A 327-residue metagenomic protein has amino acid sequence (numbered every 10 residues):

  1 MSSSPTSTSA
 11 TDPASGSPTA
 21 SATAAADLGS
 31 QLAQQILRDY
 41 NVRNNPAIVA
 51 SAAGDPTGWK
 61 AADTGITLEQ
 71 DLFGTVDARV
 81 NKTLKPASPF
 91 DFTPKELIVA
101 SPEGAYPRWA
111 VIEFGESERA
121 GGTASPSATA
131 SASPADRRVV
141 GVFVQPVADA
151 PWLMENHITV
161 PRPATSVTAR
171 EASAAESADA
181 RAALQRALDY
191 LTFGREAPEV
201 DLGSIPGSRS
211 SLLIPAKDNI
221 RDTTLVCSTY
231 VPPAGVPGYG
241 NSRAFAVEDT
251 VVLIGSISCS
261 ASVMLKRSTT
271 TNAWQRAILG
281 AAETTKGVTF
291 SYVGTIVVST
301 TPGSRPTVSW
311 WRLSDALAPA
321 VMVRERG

Functional and structural regions predicted by a protein language model:
M1, L213-G327: Hydrophobic multi-pass inner-membrane translocation pores used for secretion and envelope-lipid/glycan export
M1-Q35, T123-S131, G327: N-terminal low-complexity, Pro/Thr-rich disordered segments that flank secretion/membrane-targeting signals
S4-G16, V49, W152-R162: Short, compositionally biased low-complexity segments
S21-R79, P161-L225: Core segments of small alpha/beta cavity-forming domains
D39, N45-V49, A61-A62, E113-S117 (+5 more regions): A structural feature that tracks compact, well-ordered secondary-structure segments with a strong bias toward
W59, W109, W152, W274 (+1 more regions): A residue-identity detector for tryptophan
A78-S133, S228-T270: Surface-exposed, charged secondary-structure patches
G121-A182, V251-V252, A282-G327: Short beta-strand edge/turn micro-motifs at domain boundaries
